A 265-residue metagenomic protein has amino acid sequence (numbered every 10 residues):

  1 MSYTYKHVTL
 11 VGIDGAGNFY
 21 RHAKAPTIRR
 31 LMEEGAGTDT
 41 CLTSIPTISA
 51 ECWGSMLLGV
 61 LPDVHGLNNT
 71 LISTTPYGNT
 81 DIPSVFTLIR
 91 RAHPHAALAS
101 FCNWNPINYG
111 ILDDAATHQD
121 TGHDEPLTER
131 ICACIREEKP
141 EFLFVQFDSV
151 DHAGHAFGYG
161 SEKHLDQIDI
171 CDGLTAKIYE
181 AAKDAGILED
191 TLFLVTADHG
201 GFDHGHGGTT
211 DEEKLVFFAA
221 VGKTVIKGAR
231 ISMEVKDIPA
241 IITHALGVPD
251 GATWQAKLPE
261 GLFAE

Functional and structural regions predicted by a protein language model:
M1-E265: Feature captures the catalytic ectodomains and active-site-proximal regions of enzymes that hydrolyze or transfer
